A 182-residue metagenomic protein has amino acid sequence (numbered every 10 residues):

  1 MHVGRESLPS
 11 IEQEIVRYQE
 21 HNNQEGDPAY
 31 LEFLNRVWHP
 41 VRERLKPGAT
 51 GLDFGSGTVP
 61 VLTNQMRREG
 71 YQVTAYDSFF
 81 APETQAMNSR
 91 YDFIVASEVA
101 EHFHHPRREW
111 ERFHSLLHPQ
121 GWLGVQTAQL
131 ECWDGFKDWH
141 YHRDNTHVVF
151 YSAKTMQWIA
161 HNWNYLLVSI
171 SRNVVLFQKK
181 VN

Functional and structural regions predicted by a protein language model:
M1-F93, S97, W110-E111, Q126 (+4 more regions): Conserved N-terminal segment of class I S-adenosyl-L-methionine
Q72, W122, L166: Residue-level detector of anion-binding/catalytic polar loops
E98, H102: A short His-aromatic
F103-H104, L117-P119: Helix-to-beta-strand junctions that scaffold the AdoMet/dcAdoMet cofactor pocket in Class I SAM-dependent enzymes
R108, R112-F113, I159: Short, conserved SAM-binding segment of the class I
Q120-Q129: Conserved beta-strand signature within the Rossmann-like core of class I S-adenosyl-L-methionine
A128-V149, K154-T155, I159: Short, glycine-/aromatic-enriched active-site segment of Class I SAM-dependent methyltransferases
